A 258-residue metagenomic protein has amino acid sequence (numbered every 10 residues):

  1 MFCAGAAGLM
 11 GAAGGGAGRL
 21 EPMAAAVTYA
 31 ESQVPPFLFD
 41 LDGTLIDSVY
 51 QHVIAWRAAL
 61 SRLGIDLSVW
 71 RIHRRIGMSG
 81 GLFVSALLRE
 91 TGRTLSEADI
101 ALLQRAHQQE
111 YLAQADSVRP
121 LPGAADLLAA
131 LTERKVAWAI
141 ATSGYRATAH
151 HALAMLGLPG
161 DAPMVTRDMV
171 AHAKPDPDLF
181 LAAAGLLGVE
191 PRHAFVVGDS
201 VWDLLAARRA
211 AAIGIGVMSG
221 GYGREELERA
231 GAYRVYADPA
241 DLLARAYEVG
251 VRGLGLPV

Functional and structural regions predicted by a protein language model:
F2-A12, G16-P35, A98, A129-T132 (+1 more regions): Asp-based, Mg2+/Mn2+-dependent phosphohydrolase catalytic module
A26-H73: Active-site neighborhood of HAD-like aspartate-dependent phosphohydrolases
T44, T142-G144: Conserved phosphate-coupling serine/threonine residues in phosphotransfer and NTP-handling enzymes
V53, R57, G80-S85, Q104 (+2 more regions): An amphipathic alpha-helix signature
A58-R62, D126-V136: A short, Lys/Arg-enriched amphipathic alpha-helix followed by its capping loop at the start of a domain
A59, S79-L95, A152, A183-A184: Helix-loop "lid/cap" segments that line or gate small-molecule binding pockets
I65-L67, R93, L158, V189: Helix N-cap/coil-helix junction residues
L88-D126: Metal-dependent phosphoesterase signature
